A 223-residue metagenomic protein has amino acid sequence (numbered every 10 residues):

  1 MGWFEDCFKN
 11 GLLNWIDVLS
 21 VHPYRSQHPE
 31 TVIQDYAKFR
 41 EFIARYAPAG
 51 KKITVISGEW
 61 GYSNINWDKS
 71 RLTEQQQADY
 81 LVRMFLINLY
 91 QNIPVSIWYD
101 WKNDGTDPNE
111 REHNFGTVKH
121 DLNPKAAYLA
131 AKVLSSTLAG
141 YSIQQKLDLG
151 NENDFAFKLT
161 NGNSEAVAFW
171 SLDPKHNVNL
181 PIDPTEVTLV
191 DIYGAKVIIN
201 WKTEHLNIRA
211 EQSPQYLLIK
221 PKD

Functional and structural regions predicted by a protein language model:
M1-F85, Q91-I93: Noncatalytic carbohydrate-binding groove/subsite architecture in carbohydrate-active enzymes
T54-I56, I97, T188: A structural signal for isolated positions on well-ordered beta-strands in alpha/beta enzyme cores
Y62-K132, L147-D154: Aromatic/acidic polysaccharide-binding cleft in carbohydrate-active enzymes
D121-L122, N163, D191-V197, E204: Detector for glycine-centered tight turns/loop "hinges" at secondary-structure junctions
T137-D148, T185-L189, K196: Short secondary-structure junctions
D148-T185, I192: Carbohydrate-binding surface patches
I199-D223: C-terminal beta-strand-rich structural cap/linker in extracellular carbohydrate-active enzymes
